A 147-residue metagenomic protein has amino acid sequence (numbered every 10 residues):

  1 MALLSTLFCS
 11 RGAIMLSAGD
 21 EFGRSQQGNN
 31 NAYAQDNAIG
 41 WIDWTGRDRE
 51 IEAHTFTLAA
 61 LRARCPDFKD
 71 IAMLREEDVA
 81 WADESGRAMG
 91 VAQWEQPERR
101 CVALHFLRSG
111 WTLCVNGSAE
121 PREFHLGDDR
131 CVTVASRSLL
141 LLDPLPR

Functional and structural regions predicted by a protein language model:
M1-F124: Loop/helix patches that line or flank the sugar-binding groove of alpha-linked glycan CAZymes
L126-D129: Short, surface-exposed polybasic-aromatic patches that bind anionic ligands, especially phosphate groups
C131-R147: C-terminal beta-strand-rich structural cap/linker in extracellular carbohydrate-active enzymes
